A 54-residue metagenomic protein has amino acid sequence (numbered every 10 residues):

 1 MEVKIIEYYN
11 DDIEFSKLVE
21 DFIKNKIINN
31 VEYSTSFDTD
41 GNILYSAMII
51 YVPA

Functional and structural regions predicted by a protein language model:
M1-E20: N-terminal acidic leader/helix
Y8-D11, S36, V52-A54: Generic structural motif
F15-K17, T39-L44: Short, solvent-exposed polar/charged micro-motifs at secondary-structure junctions
I23-V31: Short secondary-structure junctions
Y33-T39: Short, solvent-exposed loop/turn elements at beta->coil junctions and helix N-caps that rim active or binding pockets
N42-A54: C-terminal edge-of-domain segments
